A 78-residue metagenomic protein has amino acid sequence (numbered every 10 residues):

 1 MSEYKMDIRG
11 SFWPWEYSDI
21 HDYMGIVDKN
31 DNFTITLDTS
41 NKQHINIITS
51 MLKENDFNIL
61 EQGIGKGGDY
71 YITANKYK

Functional and structural regions predicted by a protein language model:
M1-D31: An N-terminal amphipathic alpha-helical segment
S11-P14, D38-K42: Short, surface-exposed acidic/glycine-rich loop or hinge patches that mediate macromolecular interfaces
W15, Q43-N46, D69: Residues that form or flank phosphate/diphosphate-binding pockets in enzymes that use nucleotide phosphates
H21, N41-L60: Amphipathic alpha-helical interaction surfaces in cytosolic regulatory modules
D28, M51, Q62-I64: Long, contiguous binding/interaction regions
N32-D38: Glycine-rich repeat segments that build the extracellular carbohydrate-interaction surface of secreted and virion
D56-K78: C-terminal edge-of-domain segments
